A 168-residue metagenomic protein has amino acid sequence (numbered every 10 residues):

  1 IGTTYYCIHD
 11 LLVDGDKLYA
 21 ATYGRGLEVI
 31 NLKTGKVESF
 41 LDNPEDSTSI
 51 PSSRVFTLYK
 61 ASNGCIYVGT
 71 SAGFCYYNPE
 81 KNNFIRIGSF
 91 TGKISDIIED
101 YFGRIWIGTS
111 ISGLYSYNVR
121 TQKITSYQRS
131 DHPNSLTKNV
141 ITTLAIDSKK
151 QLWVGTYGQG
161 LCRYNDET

Functional and structural regions predicted by a protein language model:
I1-T168: Carboxylate-rich, polar loop motifs that coordinate divalent cations or form catalytic acidic clusters
